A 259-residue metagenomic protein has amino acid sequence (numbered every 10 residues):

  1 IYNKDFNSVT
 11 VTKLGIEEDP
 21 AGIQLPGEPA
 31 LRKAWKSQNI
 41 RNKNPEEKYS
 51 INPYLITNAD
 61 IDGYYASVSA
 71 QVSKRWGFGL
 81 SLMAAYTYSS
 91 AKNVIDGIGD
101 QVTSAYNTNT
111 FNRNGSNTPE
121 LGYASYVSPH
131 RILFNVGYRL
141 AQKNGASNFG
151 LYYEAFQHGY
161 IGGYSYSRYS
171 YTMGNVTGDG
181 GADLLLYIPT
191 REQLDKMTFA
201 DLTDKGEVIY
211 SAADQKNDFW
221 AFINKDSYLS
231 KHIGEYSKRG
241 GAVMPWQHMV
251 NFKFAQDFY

Functional and structural regions predicted by a protein language model:
Y2-N144, N148, Y152-Y160: Gram-negative outer-membrane beta-barrel transporters
N148-Y259: Extracytoplasmic gating/loop element in the C-terminal half of outer-membrane beta-barrel translocons and assembly
